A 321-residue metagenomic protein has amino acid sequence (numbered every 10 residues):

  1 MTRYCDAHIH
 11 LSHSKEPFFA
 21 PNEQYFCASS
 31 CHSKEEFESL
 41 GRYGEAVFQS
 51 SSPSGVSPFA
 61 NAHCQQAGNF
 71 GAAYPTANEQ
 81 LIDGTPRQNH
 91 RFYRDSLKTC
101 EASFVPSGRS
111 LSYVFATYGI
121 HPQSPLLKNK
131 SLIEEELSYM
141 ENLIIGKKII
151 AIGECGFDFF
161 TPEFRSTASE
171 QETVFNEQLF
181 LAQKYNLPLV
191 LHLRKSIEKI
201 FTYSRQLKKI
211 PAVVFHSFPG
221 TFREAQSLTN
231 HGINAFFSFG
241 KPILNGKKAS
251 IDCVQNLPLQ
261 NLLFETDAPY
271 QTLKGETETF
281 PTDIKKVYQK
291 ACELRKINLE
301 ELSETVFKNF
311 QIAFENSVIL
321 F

Functional and structural regions predicted by a protein language model:
M1-F321: Mid-domain alpha/beta scaffold segments of enzyme catalytic cores
